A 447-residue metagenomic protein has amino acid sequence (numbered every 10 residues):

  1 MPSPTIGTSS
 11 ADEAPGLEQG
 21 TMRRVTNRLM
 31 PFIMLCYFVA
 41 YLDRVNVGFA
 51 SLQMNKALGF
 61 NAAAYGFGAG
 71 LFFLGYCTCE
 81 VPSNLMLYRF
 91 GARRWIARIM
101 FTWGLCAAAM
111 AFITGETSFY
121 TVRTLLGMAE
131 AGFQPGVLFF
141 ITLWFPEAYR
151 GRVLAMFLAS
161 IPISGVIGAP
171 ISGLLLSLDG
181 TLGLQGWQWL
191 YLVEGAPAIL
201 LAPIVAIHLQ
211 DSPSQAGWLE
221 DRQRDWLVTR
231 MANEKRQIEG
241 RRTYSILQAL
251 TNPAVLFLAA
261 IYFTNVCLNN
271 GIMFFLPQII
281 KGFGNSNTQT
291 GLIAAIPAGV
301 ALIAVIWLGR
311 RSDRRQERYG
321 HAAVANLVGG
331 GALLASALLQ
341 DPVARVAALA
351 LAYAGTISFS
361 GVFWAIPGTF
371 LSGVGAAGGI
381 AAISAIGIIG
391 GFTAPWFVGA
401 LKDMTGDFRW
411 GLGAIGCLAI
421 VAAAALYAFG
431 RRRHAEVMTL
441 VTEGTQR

Functional and structural regions predicted by a protein language model:
V47-G48, L247-V305, S360, W364 (+1 more regions): Extracytoplasmic gate region of multi-pass secondary transporters
G59, G91, F112-S118, A129 (+4 more regions): Helix-breaking motifs and short loop linkers at transmembrane-helix boundaries and internal kinks in secondary membrane
T78-T117: Conserved MFS/SLC helix-loop-helix module at the cytosolic interface between two early adjacent transmembrane helices
C79-A92, A304-Q316, K402: Helix-to-loop junctions at the C-terminal end of transmembrane segments in multipass secondary transporters
R94-A108, G320-A335: Structural signature of the two symmetry-related core transmembrane helices
V122-A159: Cytoplasmic helix-loop-helix junction between adjacent transmembrane helices in 12-TM secondary transporters
R152-L176, P197-A198, S384-A394: Glycine-rich segments within core transmembrane alpha-helices of 12-TM secondary carriers
F370-D407: A late C-terminal transmembrane helix in Major Facilitator Superfamily
